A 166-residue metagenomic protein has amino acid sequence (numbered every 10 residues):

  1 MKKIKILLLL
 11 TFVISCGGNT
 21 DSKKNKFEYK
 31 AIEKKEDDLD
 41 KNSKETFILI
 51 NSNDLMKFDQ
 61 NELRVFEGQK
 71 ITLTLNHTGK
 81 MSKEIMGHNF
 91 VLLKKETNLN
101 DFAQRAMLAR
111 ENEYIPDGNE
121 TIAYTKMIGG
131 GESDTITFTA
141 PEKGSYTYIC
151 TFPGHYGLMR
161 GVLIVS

Functional and structural regions predicted by a protein language model:
K2-L9: Sec-dependent signal peptide recognition, specifically the positively charged N-region followed immediately by
G17-T20: Bacterial signal peptide processing site
K24-K34, N76, A123-S166: Extracellular/periplasmic metallocenter environments
D40-I71: N-terminal edge beta-strand
L55-D59, M81-I85, L99-D101: Short, solvent-exposed loop/turn elements at domain surfaces
N61-I85, V91-L92, D134-E142, T147 (+1 more regions): Beta-strand cores of secreted/periplasmic/IMS beta-sandwich domains, seen most often in copper-related folds
N98-E142: Extracytoplasmic beta-sandwich strand-turn segments characteristic of Greek-key/jelly-roll folds
